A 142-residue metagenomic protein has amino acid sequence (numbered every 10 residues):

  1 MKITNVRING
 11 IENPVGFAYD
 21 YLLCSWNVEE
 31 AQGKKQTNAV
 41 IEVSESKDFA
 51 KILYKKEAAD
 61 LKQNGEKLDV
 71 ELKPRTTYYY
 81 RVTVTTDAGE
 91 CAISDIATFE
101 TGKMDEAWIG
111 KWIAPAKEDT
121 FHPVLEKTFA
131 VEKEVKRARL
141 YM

Functional and structural regions predicted by a protein language model:
M1-Q32, T98-M104: Pro/Thr/Ser/Gly-rich low-complexity, intrinsically disordered linker/stalk tracts
N5, V40, K55, I93-T98 (+1 more regions): Well-ordered beta-strand positions in beta-sheet-rich domains
V28-K34, T86, V131-K133: Extracellular acidic, Ser/Thr/Pro-rich low-complexity tracts
K34-T77, D87-I93, G110-I113: Recognizes extended acidic, P/S/T-rich segments that occur within or adjacent to Ig-like beta-sandwich modules
T101-H122: Low-complexity, Pro/Ser/Thr- and charge-rich linker/hinge segments at domain boundaries
D119-E132: Short beta-strands within extracellular/lumenal beta-sheet-rich domains
E132, K136-M142: Aromatic-lined ligand-binding clefts that engage carbohydrates, nucleic acids, or primary amines
